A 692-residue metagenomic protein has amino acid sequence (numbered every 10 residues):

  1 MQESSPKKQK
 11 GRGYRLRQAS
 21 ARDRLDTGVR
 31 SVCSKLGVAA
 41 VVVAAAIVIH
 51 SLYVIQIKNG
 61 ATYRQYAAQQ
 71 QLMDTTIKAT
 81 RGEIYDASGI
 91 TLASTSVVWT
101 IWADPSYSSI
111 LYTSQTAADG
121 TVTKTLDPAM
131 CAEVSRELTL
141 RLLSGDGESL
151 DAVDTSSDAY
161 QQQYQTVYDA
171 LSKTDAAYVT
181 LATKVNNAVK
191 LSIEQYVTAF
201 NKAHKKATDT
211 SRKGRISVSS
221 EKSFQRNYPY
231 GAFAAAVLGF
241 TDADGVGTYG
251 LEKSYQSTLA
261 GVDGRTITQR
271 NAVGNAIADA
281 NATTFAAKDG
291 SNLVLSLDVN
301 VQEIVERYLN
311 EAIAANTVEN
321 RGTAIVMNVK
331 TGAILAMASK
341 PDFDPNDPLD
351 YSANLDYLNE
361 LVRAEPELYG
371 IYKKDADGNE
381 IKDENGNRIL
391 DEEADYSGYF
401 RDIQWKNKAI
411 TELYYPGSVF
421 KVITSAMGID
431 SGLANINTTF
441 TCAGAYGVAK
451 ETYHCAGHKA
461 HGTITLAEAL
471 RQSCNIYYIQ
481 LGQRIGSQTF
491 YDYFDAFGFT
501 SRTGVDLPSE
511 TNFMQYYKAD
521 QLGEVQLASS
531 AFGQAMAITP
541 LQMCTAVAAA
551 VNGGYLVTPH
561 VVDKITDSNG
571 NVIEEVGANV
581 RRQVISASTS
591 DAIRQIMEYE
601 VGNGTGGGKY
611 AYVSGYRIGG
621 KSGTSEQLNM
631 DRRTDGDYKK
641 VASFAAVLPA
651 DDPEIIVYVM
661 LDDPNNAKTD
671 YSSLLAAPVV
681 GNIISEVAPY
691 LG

Functional and structural regions predicted by a protein language model:
M1-I389, L413, Q488-D495, V613 (+3 more regions): Periplasmic/cell-envelope proteins involved in peptidoglycan metabolism and beta-lactam response
A93, W99, N271-F285, K330-V419 (+2 more regions): Beta-lactam-recognizing serine transpeptidase/beta-lactamase-like catalytic domain environment
